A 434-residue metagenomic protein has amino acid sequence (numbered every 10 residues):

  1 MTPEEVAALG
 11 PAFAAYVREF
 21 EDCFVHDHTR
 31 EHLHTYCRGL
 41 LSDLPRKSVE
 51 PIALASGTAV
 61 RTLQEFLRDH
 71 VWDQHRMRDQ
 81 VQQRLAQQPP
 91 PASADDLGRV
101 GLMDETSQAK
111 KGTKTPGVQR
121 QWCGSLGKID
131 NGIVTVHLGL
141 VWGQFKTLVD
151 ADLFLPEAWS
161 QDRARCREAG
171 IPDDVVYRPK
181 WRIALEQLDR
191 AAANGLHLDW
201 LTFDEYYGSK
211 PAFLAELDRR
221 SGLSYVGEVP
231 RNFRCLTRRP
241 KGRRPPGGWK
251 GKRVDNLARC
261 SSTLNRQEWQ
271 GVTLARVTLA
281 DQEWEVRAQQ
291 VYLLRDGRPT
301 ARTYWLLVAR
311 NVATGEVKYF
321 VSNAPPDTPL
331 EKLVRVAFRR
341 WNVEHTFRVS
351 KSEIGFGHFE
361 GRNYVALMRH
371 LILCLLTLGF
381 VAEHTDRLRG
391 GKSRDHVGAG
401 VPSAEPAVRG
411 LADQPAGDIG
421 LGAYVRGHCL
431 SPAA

Functional and structural regions predicted by a protein language model:
T2-S224, V229-C235, G247-R253, V277 (+1 more regions): Conserved, well-structured functional cores that handle cations and Mg-NTP chemistry
A14, Q144-R165, A169, D173 (+4 more regions): An anionic, glycine-rich sequence signature occurring as long contiguous blocks
H26-T29, R46, H197, N342-F347 (+3 more regions): Intrinsically disordered or highly flexible coil/loop and linker segments, enriched in small and charged/polar residues
L33-C37, V49, L330, V343 (+1 more regions): Short runs of predominantly hydrophobic/aromatic residues within well-ordered alpha helices that form helix-helix
L40, L44, S56, H70 (+4 more regions): Generic structural signal for hydrophobic core residues of well-folded globular domains
E105-S107, Y207, L257-A258, T328-G361: Short amphipathic alpha-helical "interface-anchor" segments enriched in bulky aromatics
L138, Q187-L188, S350, L376-F380: Buried hydrophobic packing segments
F356-P415: Basic, amphipathic alpha-helical segments enriched in Lys/Arg and hydrophobic/aromatic residues
